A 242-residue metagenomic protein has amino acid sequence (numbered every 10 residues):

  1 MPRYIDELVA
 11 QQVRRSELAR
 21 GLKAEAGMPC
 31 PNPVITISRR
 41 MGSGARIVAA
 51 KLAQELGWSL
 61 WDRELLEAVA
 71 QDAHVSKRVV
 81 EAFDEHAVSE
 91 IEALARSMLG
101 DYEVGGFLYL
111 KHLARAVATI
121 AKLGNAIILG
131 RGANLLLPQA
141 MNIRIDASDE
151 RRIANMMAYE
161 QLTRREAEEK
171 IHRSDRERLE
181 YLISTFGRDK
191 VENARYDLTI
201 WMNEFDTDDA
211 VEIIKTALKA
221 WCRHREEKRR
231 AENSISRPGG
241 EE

Functional and structural regions predicted by a protein language model:
M1-N32: Extreme N-terminal, non-catalytic leader segments that precede Walker-type/kinase nucleotide-binding cores
R15, E90, R165-D208: Small-molecule kinase domains that catalyze NTP-dependent phosphoryl transfer to phosphate-bearing small molecules
C30-I35, G124: Pre-Walker A (Motif I) flank of P-loop NTPase domains
I35-A53: Glycine-rich phosphate-binding P-loop
W58-Q71: Short beta-strand-centered segment that lines the nucleotide-binding/catalytic pocket of NTP-utilizing
A70-N125: ATP-dependent small-molecule kinase phosphotransfer cores that center on conserved nucleotide phosphate-binding segments
P138-Y159, T163-H172: Conserved phosphate-donor/acceptor-positioning beta-strand/loop module used by diverse small-molecule
R188-E242: NTP-dependent small-molecule kinase module
